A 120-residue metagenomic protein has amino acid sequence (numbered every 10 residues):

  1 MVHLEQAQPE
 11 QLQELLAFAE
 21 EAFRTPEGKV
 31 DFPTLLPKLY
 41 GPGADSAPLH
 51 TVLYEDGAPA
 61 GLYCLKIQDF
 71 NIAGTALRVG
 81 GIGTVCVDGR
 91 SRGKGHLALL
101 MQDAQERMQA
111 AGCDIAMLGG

Functional and structural regions predicted by a protein language model:
M1-G61, L65-I67, G81: Short amphipathic alpha-helix that is part of the acyltransferase structural core
P37, G41-P42, A47, T75 (+1 more regions): Recognition helices and adjacent regulatory flanks at domain boundaries
G43, E55, I72-T75, M108: Generic marker of residues within folded, mature protein domains
K66-D69, C86: Short, well-ordered turn and helix-capping elements at secondary-structure junctions
D69-I82, R92: A conserved beta-turn-beta hairpin within the catalytic core of GNAT-like acetyltransferases that forms part
I82-V87, G93-M108: Conserved acetyl-CoA-binding loop-helix of GNAT-fold acetyltransferases
A116-G120: Conserved beta-strand-loop-alpha-helix junction that forms the acyl-donor binding cleft
